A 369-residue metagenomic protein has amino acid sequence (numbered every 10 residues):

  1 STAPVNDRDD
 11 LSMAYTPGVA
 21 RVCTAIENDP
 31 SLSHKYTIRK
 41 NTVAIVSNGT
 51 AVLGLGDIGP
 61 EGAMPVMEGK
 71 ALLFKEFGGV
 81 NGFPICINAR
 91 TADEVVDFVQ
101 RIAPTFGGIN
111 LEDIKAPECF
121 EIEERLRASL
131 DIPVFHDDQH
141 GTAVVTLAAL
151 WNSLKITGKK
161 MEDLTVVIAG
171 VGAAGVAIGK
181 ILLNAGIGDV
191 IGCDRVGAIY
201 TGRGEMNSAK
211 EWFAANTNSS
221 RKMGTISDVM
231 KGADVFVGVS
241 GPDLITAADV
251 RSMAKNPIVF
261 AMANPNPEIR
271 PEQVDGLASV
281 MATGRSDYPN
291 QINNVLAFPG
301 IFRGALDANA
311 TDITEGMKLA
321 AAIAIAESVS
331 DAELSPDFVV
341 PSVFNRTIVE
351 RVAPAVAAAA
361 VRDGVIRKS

Functional and structural regions predicted by a protein language model:
S1-I132, A353, A359, D363-R367: N-terminal ligand-binding/catalytic initiation module
H34-R39, K75-E76, R101-A103, R127-A128 (+7 more regions): Solvent-exposed alpha-helices and their adjacent loops that cap or buttress functional pockets in soluble metabolic
N48-T50, I58, I87-N88, D113-A116 (+5 more regions): Short, ordered loop/turn segments at secondary-structure junctions
L53, I58-G78, L130, H136 (+2 more regions): Glycine-rich phosphate/diphosphate-binding loop of Rossmann-like nucleotide-binding domains
P84, N110-D113, V134-D137, I168 (+5 more regions): General beta-strand structural signal in soluble alpha/beta enzymes
D137-D138, T157, D163, A261-K368: Adenosine-phosphate binding glycine-rich loop
E211-V280, R285-D287: Rossmann-like adenosine-cofactor binding region
